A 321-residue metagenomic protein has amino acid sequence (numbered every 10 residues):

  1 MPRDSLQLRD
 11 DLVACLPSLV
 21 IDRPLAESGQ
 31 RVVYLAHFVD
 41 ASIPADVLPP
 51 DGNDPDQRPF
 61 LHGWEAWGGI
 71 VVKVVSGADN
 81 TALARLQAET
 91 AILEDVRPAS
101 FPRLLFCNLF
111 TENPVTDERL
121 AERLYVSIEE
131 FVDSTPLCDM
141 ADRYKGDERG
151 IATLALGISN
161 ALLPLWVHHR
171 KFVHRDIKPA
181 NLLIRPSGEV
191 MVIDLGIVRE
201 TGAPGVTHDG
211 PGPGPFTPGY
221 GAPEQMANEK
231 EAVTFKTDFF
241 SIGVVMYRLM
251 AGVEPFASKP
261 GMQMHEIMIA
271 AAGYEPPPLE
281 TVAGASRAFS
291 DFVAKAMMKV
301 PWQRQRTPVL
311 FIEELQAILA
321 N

Functional and structural regions predicted by a protein language model:
F38-A84: ATP-binding glycine-rich loop module of kinase domains
N80-D95: AlphaC helix of the eukaryotic protein kinase fold
R103-R123: Short beta-strand micro-motifs within the conserved protein kinase catalytic domain, predominantly in the N-lobe
R119-P136: Conserved short submotifs of the Hanks-type protein kinase catalytic core that shape the nucleotide-binding pocket
W166-I184: Catalytic-loop of the protein kinase fold
D209-Q225: Conserved activation segment of eukaryotic-like protein kinases, specifically the C-terminal portion of the activation
